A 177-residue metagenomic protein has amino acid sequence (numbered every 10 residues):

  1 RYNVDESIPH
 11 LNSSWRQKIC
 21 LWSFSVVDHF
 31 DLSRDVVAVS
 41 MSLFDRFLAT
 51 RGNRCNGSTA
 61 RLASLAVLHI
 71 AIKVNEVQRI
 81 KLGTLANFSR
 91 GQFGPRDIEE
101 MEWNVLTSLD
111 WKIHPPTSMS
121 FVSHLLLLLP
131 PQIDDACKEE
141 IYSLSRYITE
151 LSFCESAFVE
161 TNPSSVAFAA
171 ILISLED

Functional and structural regions predicted by a protein language model:
R1-L65, H69-H124, Q132, E140-L151 (+1 more regions): Acidic, Ser/Thr/Pro-rich regulatory low-complexity segments at or just upstream of the first helical elements of major
C55, I133-C137, C154-N162: Short acidic, glycine/proline-enriched loop segments that cap or flank alpha-helices
S143-D177: Extended serine/threonine-enriched, polar tracts that run as long, contiguous segments within proteins
